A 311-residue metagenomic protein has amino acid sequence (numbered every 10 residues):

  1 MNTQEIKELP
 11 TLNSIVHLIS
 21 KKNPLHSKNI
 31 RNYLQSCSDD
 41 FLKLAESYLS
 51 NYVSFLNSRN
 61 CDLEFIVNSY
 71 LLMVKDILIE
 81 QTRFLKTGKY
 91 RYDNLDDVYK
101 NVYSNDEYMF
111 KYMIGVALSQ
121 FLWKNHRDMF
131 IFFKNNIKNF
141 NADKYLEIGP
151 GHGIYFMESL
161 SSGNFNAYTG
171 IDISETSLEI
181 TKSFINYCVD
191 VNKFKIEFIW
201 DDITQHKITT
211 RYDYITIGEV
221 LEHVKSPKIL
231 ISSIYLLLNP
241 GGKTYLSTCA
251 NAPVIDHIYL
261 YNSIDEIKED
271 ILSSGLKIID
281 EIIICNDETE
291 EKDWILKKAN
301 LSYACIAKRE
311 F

Functional and structural regions predicted by a protein language model:
V16-V102: N-terminal auxiliary segments of SAM/dcSAM-dependent transferases
W123-N141: Conserved alpha-helix/loop element of class I SAM-dependent methyltransferases that forms part of the SAM/SAH-binding
A142-G151: Conserved class I S-adenosyl-L-methionine
H152-N164: Conserved SAM-binding loop of SAM-dependent methyltransferases across substrates and taxa, primarily the Class I
S174-T176: Conserved SAM/SAH-binding beta-strand->alpha-helix loop
T204-I215: A short acidic, Gly/Pro-enriched loop at the edge of an enzyme's catalytic core that lines a small-molecule cofactor
K228-P240: A short glycine-rich, Lys/Arg-flanked "PGG" loop and its adjoining helix->strand segment in the class I
G242-C249: Conserved beta-strand signature within the Rossmann-like core of class I S-adenosyl-L-methionine
